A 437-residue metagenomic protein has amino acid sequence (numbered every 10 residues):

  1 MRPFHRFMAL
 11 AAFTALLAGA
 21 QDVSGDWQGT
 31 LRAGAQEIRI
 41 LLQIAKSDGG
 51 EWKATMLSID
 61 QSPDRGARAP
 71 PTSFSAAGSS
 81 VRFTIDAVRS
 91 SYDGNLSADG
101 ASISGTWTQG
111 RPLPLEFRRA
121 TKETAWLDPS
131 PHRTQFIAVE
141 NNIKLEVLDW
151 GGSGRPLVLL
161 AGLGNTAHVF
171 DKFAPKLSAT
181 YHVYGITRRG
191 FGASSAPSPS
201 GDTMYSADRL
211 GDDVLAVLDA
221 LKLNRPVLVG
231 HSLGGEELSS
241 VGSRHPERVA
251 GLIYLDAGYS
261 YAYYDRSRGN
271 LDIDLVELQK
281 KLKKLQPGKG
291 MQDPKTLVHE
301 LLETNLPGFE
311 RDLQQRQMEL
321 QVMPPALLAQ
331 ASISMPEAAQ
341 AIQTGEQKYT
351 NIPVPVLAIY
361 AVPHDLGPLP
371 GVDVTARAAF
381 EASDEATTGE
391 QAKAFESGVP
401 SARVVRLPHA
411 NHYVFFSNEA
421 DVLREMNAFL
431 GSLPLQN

Functional and structural regions predicted by a protein language model:
Q21-P112: Central antiparallel beta-sheet cores of small beta-barrel/beta-sandwich binding domains
E116, A120-L157, A179-Y181, S200-G201 (+7 more regions): Alpha/beta-hydrolase fold catalytic core
I143, L148-A196: Conserved HGGG/HGGXW glycine-rich cap/lid loop of the alpha/beta-hydrolase fold
R188-V229: Active-site loop/oxyanion-hole signature of alpha/beta-hydrolase fold enzymes
N224-R266: Conserved hydrolase catalytic core segment
I253-P287: Flexible "cap/lid" loop of the alpha/beta hydrolase fold
G308-R406: Conserved serine/cysteine hydrolase catalytic core
G398-N437: Catalytic active-site module of serine/aspartate enzymes centered on a nucleophile-bearing elbow/loop
